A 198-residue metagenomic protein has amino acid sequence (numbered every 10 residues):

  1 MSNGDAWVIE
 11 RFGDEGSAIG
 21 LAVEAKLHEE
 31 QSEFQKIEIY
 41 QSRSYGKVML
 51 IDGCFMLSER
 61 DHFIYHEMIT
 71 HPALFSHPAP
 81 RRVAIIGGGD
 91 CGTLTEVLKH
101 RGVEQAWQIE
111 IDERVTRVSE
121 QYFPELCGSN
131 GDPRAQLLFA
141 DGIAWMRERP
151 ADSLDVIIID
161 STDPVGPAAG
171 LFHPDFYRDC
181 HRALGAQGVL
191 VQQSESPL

Functional and structural regions predicted by a protein language model:
M1-V48: N-terminal auxiliary segments of SAM/dcSAM-dependent transferases
S2-V8, L57-Q192, L198: The AdoMet/dcAdoMet-binding core of the Class I SAM-like
V48-L50, Q192: Short small-residue beta-strand/loop micro-motif enriched in glycine and branched aliphatics
